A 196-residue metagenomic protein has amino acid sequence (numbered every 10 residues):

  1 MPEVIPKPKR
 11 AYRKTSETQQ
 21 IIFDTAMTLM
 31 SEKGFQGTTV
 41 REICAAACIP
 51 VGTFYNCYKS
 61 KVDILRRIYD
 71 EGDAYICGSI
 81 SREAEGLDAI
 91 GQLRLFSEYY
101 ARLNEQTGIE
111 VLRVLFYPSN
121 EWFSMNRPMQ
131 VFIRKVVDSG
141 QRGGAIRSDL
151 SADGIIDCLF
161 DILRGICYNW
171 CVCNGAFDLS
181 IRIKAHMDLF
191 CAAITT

Functional and structural regions predicted by a protein language model:
M1-K33, R41-A46, D63: Basic, helix-initiating cap at the start of DNA-binding domains
M1-P6, G86, R102, V131 (+3 more regions): C-terminal peripheral helix-coil segments that are non-catalytic and often amphipathic
Q36, I146-R147: Conserved hydrophobic residue
A47-Y58: Short hydrophobic/aromatic patch on the recognition helix
Y58, I64-G72: Alpha-helical DNA-contacting segments of helix-turn-helix folds
R67, G78-Q106, I156-L159: Hydrophobic alpha-helical connector segments
A74-C77, S119-A145, D153-D161, Y168: Amphipathic alpha-helical packing segments from all-alpha helical-bundle domains
L112-N120: Short linear capping/connector segments at secondary-structure termini
